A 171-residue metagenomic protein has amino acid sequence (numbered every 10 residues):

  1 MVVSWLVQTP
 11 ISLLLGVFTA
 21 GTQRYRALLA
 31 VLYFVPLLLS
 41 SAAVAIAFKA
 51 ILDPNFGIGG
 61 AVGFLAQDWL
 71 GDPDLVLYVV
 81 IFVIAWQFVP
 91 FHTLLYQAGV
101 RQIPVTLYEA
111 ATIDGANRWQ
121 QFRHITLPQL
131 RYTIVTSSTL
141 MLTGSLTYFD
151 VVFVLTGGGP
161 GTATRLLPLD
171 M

Functional and structural regions predicted by a protein language model:
M1-M171: A structural signal for multi-pass alpha-helical bundles of membrane permease subunits that mediate small-molecule
